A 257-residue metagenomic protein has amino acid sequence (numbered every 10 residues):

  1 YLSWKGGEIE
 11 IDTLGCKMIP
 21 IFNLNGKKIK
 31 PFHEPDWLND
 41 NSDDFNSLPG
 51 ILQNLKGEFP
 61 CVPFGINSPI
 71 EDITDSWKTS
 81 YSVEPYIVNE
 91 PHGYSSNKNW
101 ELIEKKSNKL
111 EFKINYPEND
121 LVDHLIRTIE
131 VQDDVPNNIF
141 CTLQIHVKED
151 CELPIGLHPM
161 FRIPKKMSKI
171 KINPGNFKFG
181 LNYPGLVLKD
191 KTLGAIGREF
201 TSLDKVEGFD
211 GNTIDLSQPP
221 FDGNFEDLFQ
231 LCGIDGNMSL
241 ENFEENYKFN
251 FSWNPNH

Functional and structural regions predicted by a protein language model:
Y1-N138, C151, H158-H257: Surface-exposed acidic/polar loop and edge beta-strand patches at domain peripheries
I129, Q144-H146: Hydrophobic beta-strand positions in extracellular immunoglobulin-like domains
